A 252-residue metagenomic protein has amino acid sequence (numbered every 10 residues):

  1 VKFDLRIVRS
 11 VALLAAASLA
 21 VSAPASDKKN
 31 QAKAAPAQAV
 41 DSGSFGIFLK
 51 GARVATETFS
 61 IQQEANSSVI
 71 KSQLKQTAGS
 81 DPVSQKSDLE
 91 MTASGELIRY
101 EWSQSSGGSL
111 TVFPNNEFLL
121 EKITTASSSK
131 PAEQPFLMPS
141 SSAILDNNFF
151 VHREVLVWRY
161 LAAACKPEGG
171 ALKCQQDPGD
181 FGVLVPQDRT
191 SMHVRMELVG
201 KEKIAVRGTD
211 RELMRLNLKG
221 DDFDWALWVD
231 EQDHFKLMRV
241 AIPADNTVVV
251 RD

Functional and structural regions predicted by a protein language model:
V1-V11: Bacterial N-terminal signal peptides that target proteins for export
K2, V21-S22, D146: Helix-centric, low-specificity signal for extended rod-like, repetitive segments
S10-A20: Bacterial N-terminal signal peptides
A25-A126, P131, A162-D252: Acidic, serine/threonine-rich low-complexity disordered tracts
I123-F149: Acidic/charged, solvent-exposed loop-and-adjacent secondary-structure segments enriched in E/D, K/R, S/T, and G/P
P139-D177: Beta-strand/loop-rich accessory regions of lumenal/periplasmic or secreted enzymes, predominantly carbohydrate-active
